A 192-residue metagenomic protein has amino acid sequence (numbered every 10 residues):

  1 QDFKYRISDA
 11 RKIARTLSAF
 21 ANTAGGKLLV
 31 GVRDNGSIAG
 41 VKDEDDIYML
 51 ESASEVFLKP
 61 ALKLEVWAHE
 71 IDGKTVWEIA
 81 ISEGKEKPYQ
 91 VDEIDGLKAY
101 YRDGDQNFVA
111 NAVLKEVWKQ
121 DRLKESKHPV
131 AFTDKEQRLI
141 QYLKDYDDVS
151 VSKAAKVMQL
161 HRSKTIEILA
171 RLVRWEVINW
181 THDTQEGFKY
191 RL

Functional and structural regions predicted by a protein language model:
Q1-L192: Conserved N-terminal catalytic/coupling substructures associated with nucleotide/phosphate chemistry
